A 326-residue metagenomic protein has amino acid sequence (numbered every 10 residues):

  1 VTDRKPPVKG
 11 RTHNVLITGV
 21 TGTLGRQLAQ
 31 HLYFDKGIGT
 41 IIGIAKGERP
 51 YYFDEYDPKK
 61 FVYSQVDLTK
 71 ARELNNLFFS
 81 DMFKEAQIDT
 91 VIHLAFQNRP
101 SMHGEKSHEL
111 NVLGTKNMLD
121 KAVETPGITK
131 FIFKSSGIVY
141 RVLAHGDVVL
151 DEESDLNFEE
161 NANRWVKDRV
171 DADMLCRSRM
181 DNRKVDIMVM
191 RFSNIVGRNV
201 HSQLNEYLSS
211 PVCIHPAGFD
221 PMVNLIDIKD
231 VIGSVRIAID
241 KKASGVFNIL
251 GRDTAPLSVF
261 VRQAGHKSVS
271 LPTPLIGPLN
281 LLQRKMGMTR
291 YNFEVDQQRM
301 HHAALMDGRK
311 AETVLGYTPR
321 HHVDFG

Functional and structural regions predicted by a protein language model:
T2-K9, H13, K267, N292-G326: C-terminal amphipathic/interface module of NAD(P)-dependent oxidoreductases and related NAD-binding regulators
P7-D35: N-terminal Rossmann NAD(P)H-binding glycine-rich loop of SDR-like oxidoreductase domains
Q65-L113, N117: NAD(P)H-binding glycine-rich loop region in Rossmannoid oxidoreductase-like domains and their noncatalytic homologs
L113, N117-R164: Conserved Rossmann-fold NAD(P)-dependent oxidoreductase catalytic core, especially the SDR/UDP-sugar
H145-V189: Catalytic helix-loop patch of NAD(P)-dependent Rossmann-fold dehydrogenases
V170, N182-V185, V196-E206, I237-F247 (+1 more regions): Glycine/proline-rich active-site loop of Rossmann-fold NAD(P)-dependent oxidoreductases
R179-I228: NAD(P)-dependent short-chain dehydrogenase/reductase
I232-E294, G308: Mid/C-terminal beta-alpha module of Rossmann-like enzyme folds, strongest in SDR-family dehydrogenases/epimerases
